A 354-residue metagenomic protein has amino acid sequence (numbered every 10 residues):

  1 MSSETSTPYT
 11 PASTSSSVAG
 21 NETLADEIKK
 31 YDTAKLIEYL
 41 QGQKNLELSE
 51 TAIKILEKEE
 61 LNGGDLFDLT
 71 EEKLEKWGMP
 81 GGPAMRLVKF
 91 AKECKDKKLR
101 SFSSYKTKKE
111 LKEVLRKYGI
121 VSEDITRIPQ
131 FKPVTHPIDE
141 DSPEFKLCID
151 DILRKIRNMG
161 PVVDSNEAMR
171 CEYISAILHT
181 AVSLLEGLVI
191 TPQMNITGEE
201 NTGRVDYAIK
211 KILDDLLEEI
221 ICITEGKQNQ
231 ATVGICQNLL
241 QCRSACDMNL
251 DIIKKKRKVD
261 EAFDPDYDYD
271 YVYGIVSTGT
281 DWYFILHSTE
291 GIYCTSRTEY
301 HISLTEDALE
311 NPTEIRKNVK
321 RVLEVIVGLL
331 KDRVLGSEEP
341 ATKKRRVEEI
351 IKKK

Functional and structural regions predicted by a protein language model:
M1-S142, L147, D151-K155: Eukaryotic low-complexity, proline/serine- and acidic-rich intrinsically disordered regions that serve as multivalent
G63, G274-I275: Glycine-centered structural positions embedded in regular secondary structure
L111-Y273, T280-K354: A short, conserved, highly charged catalytic patch centered on acidic carboxylates
